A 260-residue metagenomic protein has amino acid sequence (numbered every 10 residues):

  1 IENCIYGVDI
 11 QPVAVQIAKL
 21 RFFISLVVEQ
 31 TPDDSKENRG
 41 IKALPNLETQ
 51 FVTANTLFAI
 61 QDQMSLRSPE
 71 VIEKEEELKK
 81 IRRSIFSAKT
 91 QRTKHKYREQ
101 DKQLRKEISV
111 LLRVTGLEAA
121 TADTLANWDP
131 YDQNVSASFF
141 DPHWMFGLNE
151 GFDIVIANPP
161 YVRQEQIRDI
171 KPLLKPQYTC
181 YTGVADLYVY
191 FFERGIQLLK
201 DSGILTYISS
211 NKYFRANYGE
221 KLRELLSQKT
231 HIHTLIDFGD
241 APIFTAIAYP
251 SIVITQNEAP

Functional and structural regions predicted by a protein language model:
I1-F140: Class I S-adenosyl-L-methionine-dependent methyltransferase module
V15, F23-R67, I81, P142-P260: Signature of N6-adenine DNA methyltransferases within the class I
